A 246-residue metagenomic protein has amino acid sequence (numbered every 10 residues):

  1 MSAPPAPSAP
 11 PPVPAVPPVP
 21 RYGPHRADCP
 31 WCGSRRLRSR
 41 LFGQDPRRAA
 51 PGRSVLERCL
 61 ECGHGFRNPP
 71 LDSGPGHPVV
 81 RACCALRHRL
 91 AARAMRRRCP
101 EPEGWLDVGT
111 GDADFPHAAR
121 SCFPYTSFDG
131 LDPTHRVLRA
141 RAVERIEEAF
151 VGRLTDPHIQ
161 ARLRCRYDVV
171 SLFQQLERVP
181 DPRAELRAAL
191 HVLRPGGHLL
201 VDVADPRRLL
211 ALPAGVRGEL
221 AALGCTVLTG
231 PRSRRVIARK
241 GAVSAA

Functional and structural regions predicted by a protein language model:
S2-F173, P182-L186, T229-R235, G241-A246: Conserved N-terminal segment of class I S-adenosyl-L-methionine
E101, P195-G196, A222-L223: Structured helix-beta-strand junction loops
D114, G196, R207-L209: Feature marks short, surface-exposed loop/turn motifs that line or immediately flank catalytic pockets and channel
Q160-A161, H191, R207, L220: Rossmann-like S-adenosyl-L-methionine
R178: Phosphate-binding active sites in nucleotide-utilizing proteins
R183-H198: A short glycine-rich, Lys/Arg-flanked "PGG" loop and its adjoining helix->strand segment in the class I
V201-A214: Conserved class I S-adenosyl-L-methionine
A211-T226, G230: Short alpha-helix
